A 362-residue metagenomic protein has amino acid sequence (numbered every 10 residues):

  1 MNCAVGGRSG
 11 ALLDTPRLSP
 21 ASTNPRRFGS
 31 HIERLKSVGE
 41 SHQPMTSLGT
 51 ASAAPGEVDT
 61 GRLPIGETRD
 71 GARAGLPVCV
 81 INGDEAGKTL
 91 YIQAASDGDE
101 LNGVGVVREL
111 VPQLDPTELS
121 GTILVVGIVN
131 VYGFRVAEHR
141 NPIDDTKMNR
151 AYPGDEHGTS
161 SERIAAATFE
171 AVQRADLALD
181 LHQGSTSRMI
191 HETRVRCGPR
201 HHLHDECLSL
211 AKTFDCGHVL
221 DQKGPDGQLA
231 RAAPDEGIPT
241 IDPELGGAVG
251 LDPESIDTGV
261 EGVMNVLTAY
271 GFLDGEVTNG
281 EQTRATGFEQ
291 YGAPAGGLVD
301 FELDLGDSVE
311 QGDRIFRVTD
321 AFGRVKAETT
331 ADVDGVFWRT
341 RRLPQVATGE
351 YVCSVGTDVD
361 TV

Functional and structural regions predicted by a protein language model:
N2, G10, D14-T15, P20 (+2 more regions): Structured catalytic-domain cores with a bias toward divalent-metal coordination
